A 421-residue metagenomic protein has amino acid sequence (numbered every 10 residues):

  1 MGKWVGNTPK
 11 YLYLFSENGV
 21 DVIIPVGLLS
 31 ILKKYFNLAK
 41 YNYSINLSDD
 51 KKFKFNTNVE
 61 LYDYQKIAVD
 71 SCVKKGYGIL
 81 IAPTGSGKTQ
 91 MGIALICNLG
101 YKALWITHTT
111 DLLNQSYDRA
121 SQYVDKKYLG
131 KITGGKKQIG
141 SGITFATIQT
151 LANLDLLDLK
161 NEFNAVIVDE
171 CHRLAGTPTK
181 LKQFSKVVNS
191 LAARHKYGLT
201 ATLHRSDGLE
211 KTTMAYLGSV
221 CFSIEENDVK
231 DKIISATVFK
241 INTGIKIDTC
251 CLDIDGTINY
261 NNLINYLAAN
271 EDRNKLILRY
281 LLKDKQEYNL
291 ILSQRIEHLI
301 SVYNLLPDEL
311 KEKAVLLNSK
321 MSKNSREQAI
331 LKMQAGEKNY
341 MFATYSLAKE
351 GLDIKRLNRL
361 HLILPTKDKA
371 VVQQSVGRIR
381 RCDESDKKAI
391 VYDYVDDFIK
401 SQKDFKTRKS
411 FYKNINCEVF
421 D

Functional and structural regions predicted by a protein language model:
G2, Y11-E17, K33-I81: Conserved pre-motif I regulatory segment
K74-L99, L104: Walker A/P-loop
A82, L203, K367-V391: Conserved SF2 helicase motif VI
N114, Y128-I139, L290, I300-S301 (+1 more regions): Conserved helicase ATPase core of P-loop NTP-dependent helicases/translocases
G134-A165, G176-T177, L181-S185, L347: Conserved helix/coil segment N-terminal to the catalytic DExD/H
N164, H172-K240, Y412: Post-DEXD/H (motif II) to motif III coupling segment of the RecA-like Helicase ATP-binding lobe
D255-Q294, I300-L305: Conserved interdomain hinge at the start of the Helicase C-terminal
F342-A343, L352-P365, I390-D393: A short beta-strand element within the Helicase C-terminal
